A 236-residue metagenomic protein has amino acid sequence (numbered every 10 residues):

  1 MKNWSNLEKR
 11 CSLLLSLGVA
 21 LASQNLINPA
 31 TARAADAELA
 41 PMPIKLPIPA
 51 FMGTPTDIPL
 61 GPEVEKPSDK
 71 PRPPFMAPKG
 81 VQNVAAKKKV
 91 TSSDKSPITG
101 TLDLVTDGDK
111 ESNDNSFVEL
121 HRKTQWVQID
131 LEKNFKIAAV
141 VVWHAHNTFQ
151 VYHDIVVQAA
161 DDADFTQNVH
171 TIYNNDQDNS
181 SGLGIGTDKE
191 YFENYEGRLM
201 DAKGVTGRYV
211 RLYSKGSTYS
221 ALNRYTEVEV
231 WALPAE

Functional and structural regions predicted by a protein language model:
K2-L15: Bacterial N-terminal signal peptides that target proteins for export
L21-A30: C-terminal segment of classical bacterial N-terminal signal peptides
A34-V81: N-terminal pre-domain segments of enzymes
A35-G53, S93, V118-W126, N134 (+1 more regions): Trp- and acidic/polar-enriched beta-sheet ligand-binding modules for extracellular glycan and matrix recognition
P73, A77-D109: Predominantly extracellular/luminal regions of secreted and cell-surface proteins, especially disulfide-bonded
